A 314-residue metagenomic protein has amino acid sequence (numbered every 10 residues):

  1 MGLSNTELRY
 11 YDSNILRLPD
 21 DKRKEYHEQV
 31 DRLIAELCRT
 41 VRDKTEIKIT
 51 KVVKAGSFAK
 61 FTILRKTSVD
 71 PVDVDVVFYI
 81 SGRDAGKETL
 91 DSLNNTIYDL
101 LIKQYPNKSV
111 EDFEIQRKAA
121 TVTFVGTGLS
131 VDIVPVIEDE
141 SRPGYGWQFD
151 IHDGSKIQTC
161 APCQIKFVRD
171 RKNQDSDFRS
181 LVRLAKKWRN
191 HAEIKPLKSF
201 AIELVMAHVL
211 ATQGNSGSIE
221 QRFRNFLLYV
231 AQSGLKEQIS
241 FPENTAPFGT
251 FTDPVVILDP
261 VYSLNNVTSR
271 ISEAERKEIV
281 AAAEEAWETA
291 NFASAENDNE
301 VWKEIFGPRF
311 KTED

Functional and structural regions predicted by a protein language model:
M1-P71, G82-D91: N-terminal regions immediately upstream of nucleotidyltransferase
L37, V41, K60, D91-G144: Conserved catalytic core of two-metal-ion nucleotidyltransferases
L64, T127-L184, P247-I257, S263 (+1 more regions): Extended, alpha-helix-rich binding/interface surfaces that flank or overlap catalytic cores and mediate recognition
P71-I80, C160-F167, E203: Glycine-rich, often proline-containing surface loops adjacent to acidic residues and nearby aromatics that form
D75, R117-A119, G128-S130, V182 (+1 more regions): Extracellular structured ligand-interaction cores
R179-F292: Conserved nucleotidyltransferase catalytic core and NTase-mimicking acidic/glycine-rich helix/loop elements in nucleic
V280-D314: Non-catalytic terminal regions of proteins
